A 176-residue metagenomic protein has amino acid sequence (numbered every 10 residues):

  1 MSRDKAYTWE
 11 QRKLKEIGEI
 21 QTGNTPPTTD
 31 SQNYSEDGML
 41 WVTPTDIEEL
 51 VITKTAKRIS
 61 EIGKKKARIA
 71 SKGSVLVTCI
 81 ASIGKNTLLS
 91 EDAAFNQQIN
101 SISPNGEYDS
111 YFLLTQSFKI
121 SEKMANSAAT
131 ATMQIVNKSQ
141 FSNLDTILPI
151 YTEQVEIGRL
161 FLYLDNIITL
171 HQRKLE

Functional and structural regions predicted by a protein language model:
M1-E10, I150-E176: Amphipathic alpha-helical segments with low aromatic content
S2-N24, E49: Non-catalytic DNA-recognition/assembly elements of restriction-modification systems
P27-Y34: Short coil/turn segments at secondary-structure boundaries
D37, T43-T45, K54-F118, T130: A short beta-sheet element
C79, A93-N100, A129-E153: A short glycine-rich beta-alpha junction/loop motif
I120-E122: Right-handed beta-helix
